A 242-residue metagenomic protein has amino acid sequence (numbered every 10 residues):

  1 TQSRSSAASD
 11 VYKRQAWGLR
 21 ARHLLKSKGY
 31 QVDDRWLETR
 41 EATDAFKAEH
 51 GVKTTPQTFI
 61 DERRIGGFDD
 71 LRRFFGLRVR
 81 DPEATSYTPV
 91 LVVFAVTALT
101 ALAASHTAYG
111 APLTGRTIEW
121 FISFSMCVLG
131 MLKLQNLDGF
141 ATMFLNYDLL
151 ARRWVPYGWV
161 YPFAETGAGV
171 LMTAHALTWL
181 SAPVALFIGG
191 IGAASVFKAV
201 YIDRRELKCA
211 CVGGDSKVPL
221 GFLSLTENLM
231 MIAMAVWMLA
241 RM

Functional and structural regions predicted by a protein language model:
T1-A8, Y12: Single conserved hydrophobic/aromatic residue that forms the stacking wall/gate of nucleotide- or nucleobase-binding
Q15-G18, C209-C211: Short cysteine clusters
A16-W17, A21, P82-L91: Alpha-helical transmembrane segments of integral membrane proteins, especially early/N-terminal helices
R20-R35: Conserved helix-turn-beta segment immediately C-terminal to the redox Cys motif in thioredoxin-like folds
R35-V52: Thioredoxin-like thiol-disulfide oxidoreductase module
E49, P89-M242: Membrane-interfacial helix-loop segments of redox and metal-homeostasis proteins, especially TM-loop-TM junctions
H50-I60, F68-D69: Structural micro-motif
D61-A84: Non-catalytic, surface beta->alpha helical segment in thiol-disulfide oxidoreductase systems
